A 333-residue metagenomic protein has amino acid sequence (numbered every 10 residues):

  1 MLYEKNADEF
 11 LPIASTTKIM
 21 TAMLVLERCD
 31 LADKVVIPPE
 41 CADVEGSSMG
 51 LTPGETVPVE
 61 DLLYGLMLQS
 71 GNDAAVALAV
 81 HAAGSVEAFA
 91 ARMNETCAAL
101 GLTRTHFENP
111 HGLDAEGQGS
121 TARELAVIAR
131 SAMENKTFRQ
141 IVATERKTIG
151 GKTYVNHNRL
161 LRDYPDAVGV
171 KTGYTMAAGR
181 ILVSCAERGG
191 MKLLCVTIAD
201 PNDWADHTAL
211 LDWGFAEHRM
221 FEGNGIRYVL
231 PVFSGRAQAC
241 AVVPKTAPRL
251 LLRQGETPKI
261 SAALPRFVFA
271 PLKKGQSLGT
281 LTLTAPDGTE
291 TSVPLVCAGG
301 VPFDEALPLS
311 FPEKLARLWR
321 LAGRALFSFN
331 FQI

Functional and structural regions predicted by a protein language model:
M1-R123, V127-K136: Active-site-adjacent loops and short helices of periplasmic peptidoglycan-processing enzymes
L102-H106, D114-I333: Domain-terminus/edge residues, biased toward the C-terminal soluble/receptor-binding domains of extracytoplasmic
